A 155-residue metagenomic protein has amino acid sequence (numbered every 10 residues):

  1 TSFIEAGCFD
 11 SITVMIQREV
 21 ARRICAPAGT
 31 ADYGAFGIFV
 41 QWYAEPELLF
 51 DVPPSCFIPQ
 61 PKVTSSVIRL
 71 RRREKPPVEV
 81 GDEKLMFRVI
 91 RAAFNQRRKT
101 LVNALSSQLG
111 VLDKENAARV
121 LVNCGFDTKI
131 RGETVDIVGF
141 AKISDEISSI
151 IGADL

Functional and structural regions predicted by a protein language model:
T1-G132, K142-L155: Class I S-adenosyl-L-methionine
G139: P-loop NTP-binding site
